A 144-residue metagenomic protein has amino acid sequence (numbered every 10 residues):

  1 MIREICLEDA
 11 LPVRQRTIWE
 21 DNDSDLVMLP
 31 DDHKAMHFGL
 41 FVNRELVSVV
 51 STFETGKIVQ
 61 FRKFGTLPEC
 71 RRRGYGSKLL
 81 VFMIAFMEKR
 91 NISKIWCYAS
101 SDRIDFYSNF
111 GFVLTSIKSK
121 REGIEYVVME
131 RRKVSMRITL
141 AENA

Functional and structural regions predicted by a protein language model:
M1-V42, I138-A144: Short amphipathic alpha-helix that is part of the acyltransferase structural core
R14, Y107-S108, F112: Conserved active-site tyrosine of GNAT-family acetyltransferases
G39, E45-F53, Q60-G65: Conserved beta-strand in the GNAT
E54-F64, R71, R121-E125: A conserved beta-turn-beta hairpin within the catalytic core of GNAT-like acetyltransferases that forms part
C70, G74-F82: Conserved acetyl-CoA pyrophosphate-binding loop and the N-cap/start of the following alpha-helix in GNAT-like
M87-S100: Conserved GNAT acetyl-CoA-binding A-motif
W96-Y98, V113-R131: Conserved catalytic-core motifs of GNAT/GCN5-like acyltransferases
